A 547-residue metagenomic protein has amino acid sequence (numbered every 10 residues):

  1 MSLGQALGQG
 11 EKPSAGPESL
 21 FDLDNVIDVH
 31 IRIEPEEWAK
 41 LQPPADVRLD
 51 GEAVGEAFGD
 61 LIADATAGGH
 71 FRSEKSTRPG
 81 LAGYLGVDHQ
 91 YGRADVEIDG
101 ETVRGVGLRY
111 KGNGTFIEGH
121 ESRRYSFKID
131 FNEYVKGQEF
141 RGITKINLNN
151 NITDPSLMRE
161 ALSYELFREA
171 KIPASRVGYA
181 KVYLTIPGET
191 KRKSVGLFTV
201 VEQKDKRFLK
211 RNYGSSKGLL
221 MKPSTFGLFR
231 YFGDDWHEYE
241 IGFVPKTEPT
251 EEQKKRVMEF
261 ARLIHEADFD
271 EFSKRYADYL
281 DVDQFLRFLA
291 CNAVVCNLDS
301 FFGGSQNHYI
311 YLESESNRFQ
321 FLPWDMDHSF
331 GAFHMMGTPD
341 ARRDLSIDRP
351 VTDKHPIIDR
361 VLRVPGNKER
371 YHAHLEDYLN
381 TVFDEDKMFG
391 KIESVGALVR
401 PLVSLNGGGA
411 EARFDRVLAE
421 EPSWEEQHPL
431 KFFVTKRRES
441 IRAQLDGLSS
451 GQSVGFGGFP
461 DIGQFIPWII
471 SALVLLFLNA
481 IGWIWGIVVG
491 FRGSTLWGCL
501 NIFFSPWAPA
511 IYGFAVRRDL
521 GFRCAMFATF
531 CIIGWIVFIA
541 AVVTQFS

Functional and structural regions predicted by a protein language model:
L3-L157, A161-L162: Conserved NTP-binding catalytic cores of kinases and kinase-like/nucleotidyltransferase enzymes across multiple kinase
E18, V26, E37-R48, F116 (+3 more regions): Middle-to-C-terminal accessory/interaction subdomains
S126-K136, I143, N150-N151, L157 (+4 more regions): Internal "kinase-insert"/substrate-recognition segments embedded within catalytic cores of ATP-dependent enzymes
A170-Y183, S300: Short, well-structured beta-strand/strand-turn elements
Q464-I484: Selective detector of the "anchor" transmembrane alpha-helix that sits immediately C-terminal
N479-W483, T495-A515: Hydrophobic, aromatic-rich membrane-embedded alpha-helical segments
A515-C531: Interfacial loop-to-transmembrane junctions
F538-S547: Juxtamembrane boundary at the C-terminal end of a transmembrane helix
